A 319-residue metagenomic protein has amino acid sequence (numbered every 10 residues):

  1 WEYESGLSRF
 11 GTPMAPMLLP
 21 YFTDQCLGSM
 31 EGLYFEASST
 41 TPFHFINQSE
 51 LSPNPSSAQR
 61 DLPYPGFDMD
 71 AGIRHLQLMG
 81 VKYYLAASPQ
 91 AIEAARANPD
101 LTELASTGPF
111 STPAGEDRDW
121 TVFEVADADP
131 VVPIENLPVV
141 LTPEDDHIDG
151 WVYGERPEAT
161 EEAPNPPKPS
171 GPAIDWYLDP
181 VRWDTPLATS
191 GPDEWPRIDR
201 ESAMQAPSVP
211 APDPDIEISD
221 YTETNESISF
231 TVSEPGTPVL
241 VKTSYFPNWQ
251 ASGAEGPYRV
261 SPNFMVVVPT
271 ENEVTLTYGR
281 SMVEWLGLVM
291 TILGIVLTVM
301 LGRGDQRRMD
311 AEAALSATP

Functional and structural regions predicted by a protein language model:
W1-L78, L137-D213, Y245-P247: Extracytoplasmic/lumenal acceptor-recognition loop(s) of multi-pass membrane glycoenzymes
W1-Y3, A86-P89: Structural motif
P16, D70-H75, P109-S111, I216-I218 (+2 more regions): Generic recognition of flexible, low-complexity loop/linker segments
L27-S29, Y83-A86: Structural recognition of the beta-strand scaffold that forms the well-ordered cores of secreted hydrolase catalytic
A87-A91, S244-P247: Short, polar loop motifs at secondary-structure junctions
A91-V125: Short acidic, glycine/proline-enriched helix-loop-strand junctions
P130-V132: Solvent-exposed loop/turn and edge beta-strand elements of beta-rich ligand-binding domains
T185, T189-P319: Active-site-proximal, structured, solvent-exposed surfaces of multi-pass membrane proteins that position macromolecular
